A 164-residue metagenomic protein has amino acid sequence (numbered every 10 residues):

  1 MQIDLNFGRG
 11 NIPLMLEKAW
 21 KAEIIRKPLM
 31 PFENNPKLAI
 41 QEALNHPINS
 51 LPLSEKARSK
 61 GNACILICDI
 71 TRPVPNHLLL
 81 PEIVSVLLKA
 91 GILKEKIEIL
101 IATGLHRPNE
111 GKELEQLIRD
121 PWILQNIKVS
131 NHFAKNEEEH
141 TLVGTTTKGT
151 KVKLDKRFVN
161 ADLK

Functional and structural regions predicted by a protein language model:
M1-L44: N-terminal amphipathic/basic leader segments beginning at the initiator methionine
I48-C64, G91-K94: Glycine-rich phosphate/diphosphate-binding loops that line cofactor/substrate pockets in enzymes
I48-L51, E82-V86, T147-F158: Short alpha-helical segments and helix-capping/turn motifs at coil-helix boundaries
N62-P73, E98-G104: Short glycine-rich or small-residue beta-strand-to-loop segments that form or flank ligand, phosphate, metal/Fe-S
A63-C64, K96-L100, I127-K128, D162-K164: Structural motif
P73-I92: Histidine-anchored nucleotide/phosphate-binding helix
V86, A90-I99, R119-D120: Hydrophobic or amphipathic alpha-helical targeting/insertion segments
N109-K164: An acidic, phosphate/nucleotide-engaging active-site surface
